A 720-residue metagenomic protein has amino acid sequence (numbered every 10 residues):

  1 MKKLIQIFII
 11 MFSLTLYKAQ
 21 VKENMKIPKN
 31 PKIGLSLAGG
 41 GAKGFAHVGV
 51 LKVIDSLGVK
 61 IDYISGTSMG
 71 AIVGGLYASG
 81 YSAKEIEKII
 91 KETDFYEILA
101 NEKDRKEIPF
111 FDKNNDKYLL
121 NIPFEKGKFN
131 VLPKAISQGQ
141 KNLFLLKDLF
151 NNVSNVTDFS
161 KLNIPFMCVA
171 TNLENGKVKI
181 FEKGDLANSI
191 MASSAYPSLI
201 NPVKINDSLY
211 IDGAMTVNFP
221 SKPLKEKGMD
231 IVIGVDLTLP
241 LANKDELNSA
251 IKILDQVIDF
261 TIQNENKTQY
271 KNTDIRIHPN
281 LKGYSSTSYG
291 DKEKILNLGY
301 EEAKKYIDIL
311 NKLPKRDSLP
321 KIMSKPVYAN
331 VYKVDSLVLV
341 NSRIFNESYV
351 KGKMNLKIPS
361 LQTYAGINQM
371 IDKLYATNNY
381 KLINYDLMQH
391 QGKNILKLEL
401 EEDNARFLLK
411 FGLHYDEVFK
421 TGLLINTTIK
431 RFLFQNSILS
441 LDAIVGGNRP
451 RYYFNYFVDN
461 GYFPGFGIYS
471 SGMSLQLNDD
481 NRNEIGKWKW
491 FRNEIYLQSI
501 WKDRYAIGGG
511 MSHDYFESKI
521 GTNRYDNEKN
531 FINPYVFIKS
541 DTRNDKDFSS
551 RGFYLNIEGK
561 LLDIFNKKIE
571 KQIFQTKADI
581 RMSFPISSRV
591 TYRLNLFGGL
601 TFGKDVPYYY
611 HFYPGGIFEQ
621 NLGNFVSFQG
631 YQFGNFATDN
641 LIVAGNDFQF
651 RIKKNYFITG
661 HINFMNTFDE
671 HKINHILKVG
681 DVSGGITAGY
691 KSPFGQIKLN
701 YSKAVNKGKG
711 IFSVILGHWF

Functional and structural regions predicted by a protein language model:
M1-M25: Bacterial Sec-dependent N-terminal signal peptides
Q20-T67, G75-D372, A376-M388, N394 (+1 more regions): Patatin-like phospholipase
A242, N311-P326, M511, G552-L555 (+1 more regions): Acidic/histidine-enriched alpha-helical segments
A365, M370, N384-D547, G616-V626 (+4 more regions): Gram-negative/organellar outer-membrane beta-barrel architecture
F411-L413, Y535-K539, R543-K653: C-terminal outer-membrane beta-barrel translocator/porin domains of Gram-negative envelope proteins and their
S471-L475, S512-F516, E558-I564, G599-G603 (+1 more regions): Short glycine-rich beta-strand segments
Q649-D681: C-terminal hydrophobic structural anchor segments that stabilize assembly/packing rather than catalytic chemistry
